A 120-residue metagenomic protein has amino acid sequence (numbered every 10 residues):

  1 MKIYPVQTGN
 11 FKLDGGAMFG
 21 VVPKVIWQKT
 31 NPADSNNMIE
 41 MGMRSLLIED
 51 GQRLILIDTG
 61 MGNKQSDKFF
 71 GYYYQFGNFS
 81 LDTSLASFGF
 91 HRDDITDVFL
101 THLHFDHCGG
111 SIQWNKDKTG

Functional and structural regions predicted by a protein language model:
M1, R53-L54, D93: Nucleotide donor/acceptor-binding cores
M1-I3, M43: Sequence-level motif detector for i,i+2 pairs with an aromatic at +2
I3, I48, D58, I95 (+1 more regions): Divalent metal-coordination and catalytic microenvironments
T8-S87: Conserved beta-strand hairpin/beta-sheet module of binuclear metal-dependent hydrolase folds, prominently
Y74-G120: Active-site metal-binding motif and surrounding structural segment of the metallo-beta-lactamase
